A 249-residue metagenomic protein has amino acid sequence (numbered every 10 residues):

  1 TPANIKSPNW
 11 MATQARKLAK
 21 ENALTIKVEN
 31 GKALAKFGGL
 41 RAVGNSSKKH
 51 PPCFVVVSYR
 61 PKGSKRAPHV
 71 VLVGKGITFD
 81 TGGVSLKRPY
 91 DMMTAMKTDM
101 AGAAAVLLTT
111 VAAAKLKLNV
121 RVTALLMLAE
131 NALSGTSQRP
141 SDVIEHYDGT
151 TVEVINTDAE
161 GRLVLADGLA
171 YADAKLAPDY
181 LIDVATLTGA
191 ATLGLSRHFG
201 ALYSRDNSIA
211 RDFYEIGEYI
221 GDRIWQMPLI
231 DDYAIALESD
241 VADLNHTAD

Functional and structural regions predicted by a protein language model:
T1-P2, E160: Conserved thiamine diphosphate
P2-M11: Short beta-strand to alpha-helix junction loop
A12-D249: A generic structural signal for tightly packed, nonpolar segments enriched in small/aliphatic residues
